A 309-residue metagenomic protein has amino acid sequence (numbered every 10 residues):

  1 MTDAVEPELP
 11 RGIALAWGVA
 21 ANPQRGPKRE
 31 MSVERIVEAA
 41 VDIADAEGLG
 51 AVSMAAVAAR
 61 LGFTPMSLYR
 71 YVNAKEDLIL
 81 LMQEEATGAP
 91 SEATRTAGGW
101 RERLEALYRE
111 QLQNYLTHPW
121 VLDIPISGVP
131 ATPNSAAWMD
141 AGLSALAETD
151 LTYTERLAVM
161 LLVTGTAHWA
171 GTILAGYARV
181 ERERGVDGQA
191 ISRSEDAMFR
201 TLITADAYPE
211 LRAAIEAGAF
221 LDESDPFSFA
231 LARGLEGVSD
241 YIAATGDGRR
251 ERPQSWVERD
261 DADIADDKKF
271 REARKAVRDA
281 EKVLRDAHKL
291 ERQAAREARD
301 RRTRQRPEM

Functional and structural regions predicted by a protein language model:
M1-E30, D206-A214, R249-M309: N-terminal intrinsically disordered/low-complexity leader segments
R35-D42, D77-E92, A106, E110 (+2 more regions): Alpha-helical structural segments
A40-V52: Short helix/strand-capping hinge loops at secondary-structure junctions that flank key functional elements
A46-L49, Y69-I79: HTH DNA-binding helix-turn interface
V52, A56-A59, L68: Append "Primarily bacterial transcriptional regulators
Q83, L112-P130, A141, G176-E181 (+1 more regions): Amphipathic alpha-helical segments used for helix-helix packing
E92-A137, V163: Hydrophobic alpha-helical connector segments
A158-L161, A167-E223: Amphipathic alpha-helical blocks and their helix-capping loop/short-beta junctions
